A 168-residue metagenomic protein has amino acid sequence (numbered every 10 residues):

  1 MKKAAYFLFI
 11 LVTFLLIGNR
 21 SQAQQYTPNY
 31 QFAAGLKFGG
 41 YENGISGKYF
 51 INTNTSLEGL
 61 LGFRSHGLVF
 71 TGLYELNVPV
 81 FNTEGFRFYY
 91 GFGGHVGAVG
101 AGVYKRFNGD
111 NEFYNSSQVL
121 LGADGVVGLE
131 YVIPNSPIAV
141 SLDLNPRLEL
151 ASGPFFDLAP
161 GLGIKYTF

Functional and structural regions predicted by a protein language model:
M1-Y26: Bacterial Sec-dependent N-terminal signal peptides
S21-Y30, N54, P79-R87, I133-I138 (+1 more regions): Short loop/turn motifs that connect adjacent beta-strands in outer-membrane beta-barrel proteins
Y26-Y41, F50-S65, L142-E149: Transmembrane beta-strand segments that form the barrel wall of outer-membrane beta-barrel proteins
Y30-F32, G39-N43, H66-F70, F86 (+2 more regions): Residues that define the transmembrane beta-barrel architecture of outer-membrane proteins
L36, I45-Y49, G72-L76, F92-G94 (+3 more regions): Residues on the lipid-exposed face of transmembrane beta-strands in outer-membrane beta-barrel proteins
L57, A98-V119: Flexible, solvent-exposed loop segments that connect beta-strands
G72-L73, A101-G109, G153-L158: Outer-membrane beta-barrel translocator domains and adjoining extracellular loop/strand segments of Gram-negative
P134-F168: Predominantly the C-terminal beta-signal and adjacent terminal strand-loop region of outer-membrane beta-barrel
